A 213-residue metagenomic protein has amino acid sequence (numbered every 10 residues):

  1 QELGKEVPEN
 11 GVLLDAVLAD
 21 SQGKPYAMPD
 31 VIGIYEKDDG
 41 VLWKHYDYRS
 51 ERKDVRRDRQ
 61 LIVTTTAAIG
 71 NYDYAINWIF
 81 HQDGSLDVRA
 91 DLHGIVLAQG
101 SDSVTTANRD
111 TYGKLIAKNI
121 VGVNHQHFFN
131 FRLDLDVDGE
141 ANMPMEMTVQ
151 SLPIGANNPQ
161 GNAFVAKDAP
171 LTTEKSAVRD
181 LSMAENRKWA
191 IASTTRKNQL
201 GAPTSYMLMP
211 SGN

Functional and structural regions predicted by a protein language model:
Q1-S85, D91, I95-N213: Extended effector regions of multi-domain proteins
